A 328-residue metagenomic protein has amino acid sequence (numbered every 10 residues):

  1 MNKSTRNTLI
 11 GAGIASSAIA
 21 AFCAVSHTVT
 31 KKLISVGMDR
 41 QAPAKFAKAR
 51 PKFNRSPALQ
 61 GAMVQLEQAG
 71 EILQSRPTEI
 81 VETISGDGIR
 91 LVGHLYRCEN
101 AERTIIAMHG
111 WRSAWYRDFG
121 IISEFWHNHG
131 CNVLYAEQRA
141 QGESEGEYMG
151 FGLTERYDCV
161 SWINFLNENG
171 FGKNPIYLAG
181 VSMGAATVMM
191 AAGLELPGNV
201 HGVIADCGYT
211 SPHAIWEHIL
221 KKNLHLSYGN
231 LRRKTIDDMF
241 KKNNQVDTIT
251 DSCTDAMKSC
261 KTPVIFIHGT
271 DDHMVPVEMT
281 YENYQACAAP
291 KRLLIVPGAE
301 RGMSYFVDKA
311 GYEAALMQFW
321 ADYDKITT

Functional and structural regions predicted by a protein language model:
G13-I84: An N-terminal hydrophobic leader/cap segment in hydrolases
W111-F125, Q138, E278: The serine-hydrolase catalytic nucleophile loop
W126-E145: Conserved alpha/beta-hydrolase
M149-G170: Alpha/beta-hydrolase active-site loop
M190-V246, I295: Hydrolase active-site cap/lid region
C253, T262, P276-Q285: Short alpha-helix in the alpha/beta-hydrolase fold that links the catalytic acid
S259-C260, F266-H268, D272: Short beta-strand/loop motif that positions the catalytic acidic residue of the alpha/beta-hydrolase fold
F306-T328: Catalytic active-site module of serine/aspartate enzymes centered on a nucleophile-bearing elbow/loop
